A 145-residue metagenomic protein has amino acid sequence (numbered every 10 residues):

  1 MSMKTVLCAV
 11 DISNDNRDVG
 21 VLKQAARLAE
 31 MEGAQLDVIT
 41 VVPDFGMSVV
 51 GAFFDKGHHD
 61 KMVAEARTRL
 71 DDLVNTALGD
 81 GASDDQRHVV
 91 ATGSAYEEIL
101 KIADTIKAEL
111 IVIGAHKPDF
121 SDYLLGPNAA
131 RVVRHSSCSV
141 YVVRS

Functional and structural regions predicted by a protein language model:
M1, T76-I111, P118: Structural beta-alpha unit
S2-A52: Small/aliphatic-rich secondary-structure junction motif
V10, G114-H116, R144-S145: Short secondary-structure boundary segments
F54-G57, T105-I106, A129-R131: Short, hinge-like loop/turn segments at secondary-structure boundaries
K56-R69: A short acidic, glycine-rich active-site loop that binds or catalyzes chemistry on phosphate/adenosine moieties
L110-R131: Glycine-rich, Arg-bearing micro-motifs that act as flexible, cationic patches
H135-S145: Short, flexible loop segments at boundaries between secondary-structure elements
